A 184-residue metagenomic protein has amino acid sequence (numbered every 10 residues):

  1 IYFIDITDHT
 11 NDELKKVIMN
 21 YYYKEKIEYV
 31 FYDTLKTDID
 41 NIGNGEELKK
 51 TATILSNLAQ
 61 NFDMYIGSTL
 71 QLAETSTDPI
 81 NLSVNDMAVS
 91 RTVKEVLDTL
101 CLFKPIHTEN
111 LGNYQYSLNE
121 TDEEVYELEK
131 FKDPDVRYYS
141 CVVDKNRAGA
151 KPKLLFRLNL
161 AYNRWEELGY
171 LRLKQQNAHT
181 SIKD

Functional and structural regions predicted by a protein language model:
Y2, N11-V30, I54, Q60-F62 (+1 more regions): C-terminal regions of RecA-like/P-loop NTPase motor modules
F3-D5, S68: A structural preference for short, hydrophobic beta-strand core positions in alpha/beta folds
I6, G43-N44, D78-P79: A generic structural signal for short
T7, K36, L72-E74: Active-site-proximal loop/turn and secondary-structure-junction residues that shape catalytic pockets, frequently
D8, D12, G45-K49, M87: Alpha-helix initiation and capping sites
I27-M64: Helical hairpin unit composed of two closely spaced alpha helices linked by a short loop
M64, S68-Q71: Conserved H-loop
